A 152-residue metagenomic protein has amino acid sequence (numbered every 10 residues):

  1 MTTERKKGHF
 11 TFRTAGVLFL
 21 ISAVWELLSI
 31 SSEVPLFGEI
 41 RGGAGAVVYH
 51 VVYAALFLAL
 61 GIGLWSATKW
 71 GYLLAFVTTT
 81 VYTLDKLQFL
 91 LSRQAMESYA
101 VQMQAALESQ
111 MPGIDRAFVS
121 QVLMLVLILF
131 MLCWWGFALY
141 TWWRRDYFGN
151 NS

Functional and structural regions predicted by a protein language model:
M1-S152: Topology signature of small-to-medium multi-pass alpha-helical membrane proteins
